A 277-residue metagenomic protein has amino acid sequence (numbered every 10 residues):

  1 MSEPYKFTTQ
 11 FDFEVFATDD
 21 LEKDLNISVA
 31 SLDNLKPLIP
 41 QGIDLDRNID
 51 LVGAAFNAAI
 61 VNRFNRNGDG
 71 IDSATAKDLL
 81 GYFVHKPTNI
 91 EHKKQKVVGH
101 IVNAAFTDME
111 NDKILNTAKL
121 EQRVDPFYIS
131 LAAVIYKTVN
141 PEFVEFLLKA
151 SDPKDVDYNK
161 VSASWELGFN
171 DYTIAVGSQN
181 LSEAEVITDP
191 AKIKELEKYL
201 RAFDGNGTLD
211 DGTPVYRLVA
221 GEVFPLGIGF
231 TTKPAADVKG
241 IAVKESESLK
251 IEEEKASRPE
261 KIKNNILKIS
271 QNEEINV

Functional and structural regions predicted by a protein language model:
M1-K261: Signature of dsDNA virion morphogenesis modules
K255-V277: Terminal short linear interaction segments
